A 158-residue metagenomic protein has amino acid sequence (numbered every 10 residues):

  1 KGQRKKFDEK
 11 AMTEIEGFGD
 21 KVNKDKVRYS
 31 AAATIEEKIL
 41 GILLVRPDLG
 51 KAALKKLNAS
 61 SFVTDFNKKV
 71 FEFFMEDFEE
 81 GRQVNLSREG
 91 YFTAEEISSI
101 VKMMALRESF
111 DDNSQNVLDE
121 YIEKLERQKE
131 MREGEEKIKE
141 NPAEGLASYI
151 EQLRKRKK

Functional and structural regions predicted by a protein language model:
K1-K158: A charged alpha-helical hairpin associated with nucleic-acid processing machineries
